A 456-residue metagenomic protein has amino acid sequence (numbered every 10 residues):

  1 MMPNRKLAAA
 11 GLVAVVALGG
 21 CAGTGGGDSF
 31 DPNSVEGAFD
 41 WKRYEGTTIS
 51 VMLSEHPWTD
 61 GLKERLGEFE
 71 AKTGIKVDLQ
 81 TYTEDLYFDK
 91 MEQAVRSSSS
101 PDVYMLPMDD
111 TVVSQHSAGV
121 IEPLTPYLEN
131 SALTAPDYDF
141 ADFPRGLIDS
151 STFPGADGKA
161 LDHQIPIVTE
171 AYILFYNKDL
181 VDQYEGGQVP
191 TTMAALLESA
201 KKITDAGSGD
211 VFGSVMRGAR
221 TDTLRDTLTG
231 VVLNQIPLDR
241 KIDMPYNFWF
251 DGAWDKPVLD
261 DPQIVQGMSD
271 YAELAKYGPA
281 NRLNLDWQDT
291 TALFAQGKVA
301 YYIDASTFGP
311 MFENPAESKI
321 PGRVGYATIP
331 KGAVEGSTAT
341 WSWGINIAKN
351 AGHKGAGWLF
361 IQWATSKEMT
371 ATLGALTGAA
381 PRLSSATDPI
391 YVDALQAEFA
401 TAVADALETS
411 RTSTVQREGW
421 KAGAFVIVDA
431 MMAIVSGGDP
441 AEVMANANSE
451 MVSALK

Functional and structural regions predicted by a protein language model:
M1-T48, A71, S449-K456: Short, low-complexity disordered leader/linker segments with a strong preference for bacterial N-terminal type II
A22, G67-G146, D182-T191, L293 (+4 more regions): Extracytoplasmic "Venus flytrap"/periplasmic binding protein-like
F30-R43, T111-A171, G325, A394: Hinge/lid segment of periplasmic solute-binding proteins
V35, E45-H56, I75-Q80, V103 (+1 more regions): Short, well-ordered beta-strand elements
E68, P123, E129, T291-A292 (+3 more regions): Mature extracytoplasmic/periplasmic domains
T81, G336, T377-S385, E398-K456: C-terminal capping/gating helix-and-loop segments adjacent to ligand/active sites or protein-protein/ligand interfaces
R96-S97, A171, L180-Y184, V265 (+7 more regions): Extracytoplasmic/periplasmic substrate-recognition and gating elements
S199-K202, K241-R282: Glycine-centered hinge/linker elements that transmit conformational signals in sensory and ligand-binding systems
